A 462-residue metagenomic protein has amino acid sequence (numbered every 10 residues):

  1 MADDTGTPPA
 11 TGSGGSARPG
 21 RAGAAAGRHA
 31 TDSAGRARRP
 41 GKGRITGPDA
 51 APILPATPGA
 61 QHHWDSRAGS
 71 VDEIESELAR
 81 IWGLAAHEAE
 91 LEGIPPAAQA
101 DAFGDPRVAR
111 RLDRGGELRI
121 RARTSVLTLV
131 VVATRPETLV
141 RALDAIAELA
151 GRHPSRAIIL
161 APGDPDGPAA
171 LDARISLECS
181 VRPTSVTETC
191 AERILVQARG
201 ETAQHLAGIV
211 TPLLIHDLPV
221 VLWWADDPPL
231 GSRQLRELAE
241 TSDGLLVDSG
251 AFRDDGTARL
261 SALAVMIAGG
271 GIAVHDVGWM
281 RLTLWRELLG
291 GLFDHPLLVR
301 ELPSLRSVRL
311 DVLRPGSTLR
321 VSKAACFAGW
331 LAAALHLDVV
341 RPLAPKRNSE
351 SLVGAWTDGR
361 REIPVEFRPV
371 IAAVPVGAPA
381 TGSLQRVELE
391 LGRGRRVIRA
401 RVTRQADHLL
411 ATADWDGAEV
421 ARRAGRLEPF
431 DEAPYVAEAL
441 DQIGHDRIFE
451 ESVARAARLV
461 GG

Functional and structural regions predicted by a protein language model:
A2-D4, G35-W223, L230: An N-terminal, globular interaction/scaffold subdomain
A2-P9, R18-R21, R28-G59, H63-S66 (+10 more regions): C-terminal structured domains
R135-P136, R199-A203, H275, W279 (+1 more regions): Short, charged/polar micro-motifs that form catalytic or ligand-binding hotspots
A150-E301, R401-G462: Extended, well-ordered protein cores
C190-A191, D217, T241-S242, P303-L305 (+2 more regions): A broad structural signal for short, well-ordered beta-strand segments within beta-sheet-rich domains
L282-G354: ATP/pyrophosphate-binding catalytic subdomain of soluble kinases
